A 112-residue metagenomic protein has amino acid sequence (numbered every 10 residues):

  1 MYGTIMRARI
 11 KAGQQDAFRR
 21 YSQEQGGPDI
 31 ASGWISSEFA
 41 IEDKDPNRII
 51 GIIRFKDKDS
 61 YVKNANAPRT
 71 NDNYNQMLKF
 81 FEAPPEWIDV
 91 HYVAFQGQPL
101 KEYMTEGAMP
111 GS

Functional and structural regions predicted by a protein language model:
M1, D16, S32-W34: Short, flexible segments with low predicted structural confidence
Y2, I35-I49, N73-S112: Glycine-rich beta-strand-turn "strand-cap" elements at beta-sheet edges
Y2-R9: Short glycine-/aliphatic-rich beta-strand segments at the starts of folded cytosolic domains
R9-R20: Short, surface-exposed ligand-recognition loops at beta-strand->loop->(often short) alpha-helix junctions that present
K11-G13, E42-K44, K56-K58: Short coil/turn motifs at secondary-structure junctions
Q14-D16, D59-Y61, F95: Residue-level signal for secondary-structure boundary sites
R20, E24-S36, R54-D89: An amphipathic, aromatic/His-enriched active-site/gating alpha helix that lines ligand/cofactor pockets
